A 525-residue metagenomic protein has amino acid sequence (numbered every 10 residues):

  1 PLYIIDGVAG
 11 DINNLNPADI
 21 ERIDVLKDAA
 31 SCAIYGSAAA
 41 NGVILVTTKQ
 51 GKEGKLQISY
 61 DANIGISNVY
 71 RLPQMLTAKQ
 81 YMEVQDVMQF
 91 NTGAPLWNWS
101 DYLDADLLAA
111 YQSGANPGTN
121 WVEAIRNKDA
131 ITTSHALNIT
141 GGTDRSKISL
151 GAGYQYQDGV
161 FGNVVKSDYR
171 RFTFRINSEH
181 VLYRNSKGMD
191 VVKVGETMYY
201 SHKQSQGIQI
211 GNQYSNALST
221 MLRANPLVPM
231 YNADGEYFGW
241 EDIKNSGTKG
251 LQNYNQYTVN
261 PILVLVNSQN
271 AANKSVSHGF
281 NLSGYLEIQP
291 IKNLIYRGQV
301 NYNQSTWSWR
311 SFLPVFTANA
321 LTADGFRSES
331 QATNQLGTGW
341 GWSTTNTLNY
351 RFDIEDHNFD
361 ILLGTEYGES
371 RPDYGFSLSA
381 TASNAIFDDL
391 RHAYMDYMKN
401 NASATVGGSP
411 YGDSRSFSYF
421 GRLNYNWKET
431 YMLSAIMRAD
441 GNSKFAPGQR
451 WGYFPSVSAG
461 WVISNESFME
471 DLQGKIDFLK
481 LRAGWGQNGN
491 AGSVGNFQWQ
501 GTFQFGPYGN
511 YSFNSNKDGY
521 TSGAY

Functional and structural regions predicted by a protein language model:
P1, G42, Q50-N163, L265-N270 (+1 more regions): Residues embedded in well-ordered regular secondary structure
I5, K27, T48-Q50, A62-I64 (+3 more regions): Flexible glycine-/small-residue-rich
D6-A33: Short acidic/polar hinge/loop motifs at secondary-structure boundaries that mediate gating or recognition
L15-A18, Y35-A40, K128, S167-D168 (+1 more regions): Short, glycine-/polar-rich solvent-exposed loops and beta-turns at beta-strand/coil boundaries
A18-I20, A29, A39-V43, K55-S59 (+1 more regions): Extracytoplasmic
I34-G36, G54-K55, N68-R71, S205-G207 (+2 more regions): Switch/connector loops and helix/strand junctions flanking conserved nucleotide-binding motifs in nucleotide-processing
M75-V122, R223-V266, D388-P410, G506-Y525: Flexible glycine-rich, low-complexity coil/linker segments exposed to the extracellular/periplasmic environment
D129-S134, T140, E179-Y183, M189-H202 (+2 more regions): Extracellular/periplasmic, surface-exposed regions of secreted and cell-surface proteins
